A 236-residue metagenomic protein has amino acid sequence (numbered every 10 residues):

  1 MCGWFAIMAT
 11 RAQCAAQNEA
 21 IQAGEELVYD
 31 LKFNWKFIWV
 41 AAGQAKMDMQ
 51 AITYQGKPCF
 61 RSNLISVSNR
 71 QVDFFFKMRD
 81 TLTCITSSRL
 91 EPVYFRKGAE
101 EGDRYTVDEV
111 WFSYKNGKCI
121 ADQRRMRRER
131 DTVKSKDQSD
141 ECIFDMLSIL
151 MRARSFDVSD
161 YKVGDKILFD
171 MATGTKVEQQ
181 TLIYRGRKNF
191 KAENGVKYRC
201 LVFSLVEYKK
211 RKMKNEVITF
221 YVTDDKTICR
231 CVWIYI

Functional and structural regions predicted by a protein language model:
M1-A16: Bacterial Sec-dependent N-terminal signal peptides
T10, M151-A153: Short, intrinsically disordered low-complexity segments
C14-N116, D157-I236: Acidic, serine/threonine-rich low-complexity disordered tracts
D108-M151: Hydrophobic, well-structured mid-protein blocks that either form specific transmembrane helices
